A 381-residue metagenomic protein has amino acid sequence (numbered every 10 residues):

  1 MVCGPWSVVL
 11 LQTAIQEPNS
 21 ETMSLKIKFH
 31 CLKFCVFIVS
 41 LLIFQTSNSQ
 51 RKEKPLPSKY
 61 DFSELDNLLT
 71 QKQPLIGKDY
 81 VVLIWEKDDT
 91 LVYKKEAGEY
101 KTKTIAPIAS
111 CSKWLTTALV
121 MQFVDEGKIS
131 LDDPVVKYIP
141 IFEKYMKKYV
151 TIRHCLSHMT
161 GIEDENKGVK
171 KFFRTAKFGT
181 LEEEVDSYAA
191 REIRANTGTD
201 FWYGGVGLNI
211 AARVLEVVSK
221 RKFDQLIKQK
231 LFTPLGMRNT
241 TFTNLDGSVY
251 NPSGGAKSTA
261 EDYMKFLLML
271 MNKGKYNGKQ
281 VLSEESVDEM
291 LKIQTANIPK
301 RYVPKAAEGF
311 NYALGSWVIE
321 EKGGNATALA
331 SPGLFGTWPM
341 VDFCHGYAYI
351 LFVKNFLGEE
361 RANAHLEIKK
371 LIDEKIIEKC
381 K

Functional and structural regions predicted by a protein language model:
M1-E53: Bacterial Sec-dependent N-terminal signal peptides
L56-P57, P74-K78, E99-Y203, R221: Active-site-proximal loop and beta-strand segments within enzyme catalytic domains
L69, V82, A106-D132, L208-E216 (+2 more regions): Active-site SXXK
L69-K101, L131, S316, P339-D342 (+1 more regions): A short, well-structured edge-of-sheet supersecondary motif
I105, N166-E261: Catalytic-site signature segments of enzymes, centered on catalytic residues
Q122-P140, E165, V218-F242, K279-E284: Short, well-structured active-site flanking segments
C155-H158, G207-V214, S253-Y276, E285-L291 (+2 more regions): Active-site-proximal alpha-helical segments within enzyme catalytic domains
R238-L245, Y250, G254, S258-E261 (+1 more regions): Active-site Gly/Thr loop motif
